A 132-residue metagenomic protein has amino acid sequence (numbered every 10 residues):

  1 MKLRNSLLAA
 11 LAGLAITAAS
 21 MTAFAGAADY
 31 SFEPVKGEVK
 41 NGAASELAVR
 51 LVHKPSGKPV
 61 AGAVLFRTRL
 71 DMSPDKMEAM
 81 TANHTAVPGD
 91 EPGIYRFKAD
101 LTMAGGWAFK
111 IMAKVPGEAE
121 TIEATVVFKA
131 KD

Functional and structural regions predicted by a protein language model:
M1-L11: Bacterial N-terminal signal peptides that target proteins for export
I16-T17: Gram-negative bacterial Sec-dependent N-terminal signal peptides
S20-T22: N-terminal signal peptide c-region/cleavage motif recognized by signal peptidases
A25-A104, A108-D132: Contiguous segments within soluble domain cores/interaction surfaces
